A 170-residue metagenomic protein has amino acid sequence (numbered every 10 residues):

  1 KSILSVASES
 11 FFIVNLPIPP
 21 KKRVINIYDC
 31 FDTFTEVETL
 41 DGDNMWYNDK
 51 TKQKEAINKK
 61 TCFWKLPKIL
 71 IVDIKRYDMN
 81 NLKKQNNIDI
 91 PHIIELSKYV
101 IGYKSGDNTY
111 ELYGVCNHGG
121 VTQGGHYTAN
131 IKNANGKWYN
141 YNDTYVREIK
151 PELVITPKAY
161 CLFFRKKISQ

Functional and structural regions predicted by a protein language model:
K1-Q170: Exposed substrate/partner-binding surface patches
